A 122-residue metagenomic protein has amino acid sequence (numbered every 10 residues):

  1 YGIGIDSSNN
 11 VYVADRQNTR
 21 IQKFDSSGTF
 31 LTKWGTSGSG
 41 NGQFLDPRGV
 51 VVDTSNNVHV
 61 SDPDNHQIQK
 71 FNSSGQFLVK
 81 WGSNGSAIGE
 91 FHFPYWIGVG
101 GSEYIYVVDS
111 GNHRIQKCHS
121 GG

Functional and structural regions predicted by a protein language model:
Y1, G28-R48, G75-Y95, G122: Gly/Pro-rich loop segments of beta-rich domains
Y1-N9, V13, I115, H119-G122: Low-complexity/repetitive intrinsically disordered segments
I5-S8, V52-S55, V99-S102: Residue-level detector of Asp-centered blade-edge/turn motifs that repeat once per structural unit in beta-propeller
S7, R20, F30, W34 (+4 more regions): Polar, enzyme-active/binding microenvironments
N10-Y12, N57-H59, Y104-V107: Conserved beta-propeller blade signature
R16, P63, S110-G111: Short loop/turn segments immediately following the C-termini of beta-strands
T19-K23, H66-K70, H113-K117: A short loop-to-beta-strand structural motif that recurs across blades of beta-propeller domains
